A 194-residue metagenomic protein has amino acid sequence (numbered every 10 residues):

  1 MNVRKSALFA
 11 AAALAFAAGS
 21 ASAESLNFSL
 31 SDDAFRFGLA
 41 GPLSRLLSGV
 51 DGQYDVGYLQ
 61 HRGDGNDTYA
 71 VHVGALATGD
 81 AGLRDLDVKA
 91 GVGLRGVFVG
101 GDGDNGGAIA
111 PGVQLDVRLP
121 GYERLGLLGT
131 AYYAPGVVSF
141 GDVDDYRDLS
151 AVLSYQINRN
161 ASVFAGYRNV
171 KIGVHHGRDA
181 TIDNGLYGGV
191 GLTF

Functional and structural regions predicted by a protein language model:
M1-S25: Cleavable N-terminal export/targeting peptides
N2-S6, A70-A81: Long, low-complexity, intrinsically disordered N-terminal extensions of eukaryotic proteins, enriched
F9-A11, F16, R36, D64 (+2 more regions): Residues in flexible loops and secondary-structure boundaries
G19-G74: Short glycine/proline- and aromatic-enriched beta-strand/turn motifs that initiate or cap beta-hairpins
R45-L47, A77-V88, G93-F194: Outer-membrane beta-barrel transmembrane domain signature
